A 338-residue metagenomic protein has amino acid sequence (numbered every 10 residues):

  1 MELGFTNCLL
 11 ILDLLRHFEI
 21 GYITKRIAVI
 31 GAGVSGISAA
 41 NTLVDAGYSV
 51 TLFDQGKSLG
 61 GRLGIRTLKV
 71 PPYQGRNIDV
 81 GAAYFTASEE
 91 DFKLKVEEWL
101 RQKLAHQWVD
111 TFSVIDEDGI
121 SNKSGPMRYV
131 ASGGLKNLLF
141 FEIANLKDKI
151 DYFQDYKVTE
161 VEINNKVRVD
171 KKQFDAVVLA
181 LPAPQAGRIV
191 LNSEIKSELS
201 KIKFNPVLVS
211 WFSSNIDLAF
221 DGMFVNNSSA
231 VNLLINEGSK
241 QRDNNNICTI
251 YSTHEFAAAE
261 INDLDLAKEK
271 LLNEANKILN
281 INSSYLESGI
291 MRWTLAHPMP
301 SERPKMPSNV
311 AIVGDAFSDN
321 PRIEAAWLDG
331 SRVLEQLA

Functional and structural regions predicted by a protein language model:
I27-L52: N-terminal Rossmann-like FAD-binding beta1-loop-alpha1 element of flavoenzymes
V44-K69: Glycine-rich FAD pyrophosphate-binding loop
S58, R66, Y73, V80 (+1 more regions): Conserved flavin/dinucleotide-binding core of flavoenzymes
G60, Y73-G75, F174-D221: Central helical "cap/lid" subdomain
K69-D110: N-terminal FAD cofactor-binding segment of flavoenzymes
Y84-S88, I120-F141, N262-A267: Short beta-strand to alpha-helix junction loop
F153-K166: A conserved short coil-to-beta-strand element within the FAD-binding core of flavoproteins
W211, I216-D217, G222-I261: Active-site substrate-recognition segment that forms the wall of the catalytic cavity or substrate channel
